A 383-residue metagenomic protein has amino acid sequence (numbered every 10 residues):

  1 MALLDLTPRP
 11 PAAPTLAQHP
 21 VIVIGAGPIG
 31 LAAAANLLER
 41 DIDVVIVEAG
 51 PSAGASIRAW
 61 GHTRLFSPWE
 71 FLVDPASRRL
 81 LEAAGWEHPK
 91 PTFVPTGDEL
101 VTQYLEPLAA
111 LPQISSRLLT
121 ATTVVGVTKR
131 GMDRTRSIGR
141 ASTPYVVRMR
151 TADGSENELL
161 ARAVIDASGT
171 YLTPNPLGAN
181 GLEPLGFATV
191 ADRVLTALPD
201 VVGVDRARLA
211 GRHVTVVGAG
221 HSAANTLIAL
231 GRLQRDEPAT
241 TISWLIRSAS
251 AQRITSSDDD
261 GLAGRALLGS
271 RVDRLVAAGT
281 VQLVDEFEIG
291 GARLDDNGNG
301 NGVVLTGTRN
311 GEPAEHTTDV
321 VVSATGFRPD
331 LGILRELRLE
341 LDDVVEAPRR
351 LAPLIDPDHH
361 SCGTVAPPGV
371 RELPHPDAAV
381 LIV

Functional and structural regions predicted by a protein language model:
A2-P8, G97, D166-L233, I242 (+2 more regions): Glycine-rich dinucleotide-binding loop and its adjacent helix/turn
H19-I46, V216-L233: N-terminal Rossmann-like FAD-binding beta1-loop-alpha1 element of flavoenzymes
P20, D43, H213, P238-T241 (+1 more regions): Residues at the starts of beta-strands that form the adenosine-phosphate
I29, S52, Y171, S222 (+1 more regions): Conserved Rossmann-like nucleotide-cofactor binding loop
G50-Y104, A197-G203, I242-A263: Glycine-rich active-site loop/strand segments that organize a redox cofactor
E87-T173, G290-V303, T317-V320: Feature captures the FAD/FMN-dependent oxidoreductase FAD-binding
R232-D343: A Rossmann-like FAD-binding core segment of flavoenzymes
G363-V383: Short FAD-binding loop at a beta-strand-to-alpha-helix junction that anchors the flavin cofactor in diverse
